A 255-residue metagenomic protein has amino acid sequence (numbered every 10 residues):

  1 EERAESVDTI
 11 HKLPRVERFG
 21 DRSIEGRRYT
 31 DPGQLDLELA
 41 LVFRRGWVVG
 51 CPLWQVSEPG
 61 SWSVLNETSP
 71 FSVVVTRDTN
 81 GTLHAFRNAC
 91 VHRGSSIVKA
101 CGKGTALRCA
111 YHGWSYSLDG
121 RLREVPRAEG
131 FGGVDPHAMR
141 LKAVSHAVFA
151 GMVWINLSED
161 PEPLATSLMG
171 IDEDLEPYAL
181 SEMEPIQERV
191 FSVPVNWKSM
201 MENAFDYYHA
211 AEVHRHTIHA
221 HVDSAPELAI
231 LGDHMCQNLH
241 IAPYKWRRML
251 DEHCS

Functional and structural regions predicted by a protein language model:
T9-E25, S181: Short, contiguous pre-domain boundary segments
D21, G26, D31, R44-R45 (+12 more regions): Generic structural "secondary-structure junction" signal
G26-S69, V73-V74: Non-catalytic accessory segments flanking enzyme active sites
F43-W47, S95, H209: Generic structural signal for secondary-structure transition and capping sites
Q55-E159, P163-E173: Rieske [2Fe-2S] iron-sulfur-binding domain
S57, T82, N88, A147 (+1 more regions): C-terminal catalytic domain of Rieske-type non-heme iron oxygenases
